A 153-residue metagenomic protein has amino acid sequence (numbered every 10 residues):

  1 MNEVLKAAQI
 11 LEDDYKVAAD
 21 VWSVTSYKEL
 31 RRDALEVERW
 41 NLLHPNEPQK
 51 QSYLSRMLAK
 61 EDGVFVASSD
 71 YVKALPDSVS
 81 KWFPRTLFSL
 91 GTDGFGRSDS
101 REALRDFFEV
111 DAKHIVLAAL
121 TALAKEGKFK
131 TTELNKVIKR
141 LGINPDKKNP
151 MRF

Functional and structural regions predicted by a protein language model:
M1-F153: Thiamine diphosphate
